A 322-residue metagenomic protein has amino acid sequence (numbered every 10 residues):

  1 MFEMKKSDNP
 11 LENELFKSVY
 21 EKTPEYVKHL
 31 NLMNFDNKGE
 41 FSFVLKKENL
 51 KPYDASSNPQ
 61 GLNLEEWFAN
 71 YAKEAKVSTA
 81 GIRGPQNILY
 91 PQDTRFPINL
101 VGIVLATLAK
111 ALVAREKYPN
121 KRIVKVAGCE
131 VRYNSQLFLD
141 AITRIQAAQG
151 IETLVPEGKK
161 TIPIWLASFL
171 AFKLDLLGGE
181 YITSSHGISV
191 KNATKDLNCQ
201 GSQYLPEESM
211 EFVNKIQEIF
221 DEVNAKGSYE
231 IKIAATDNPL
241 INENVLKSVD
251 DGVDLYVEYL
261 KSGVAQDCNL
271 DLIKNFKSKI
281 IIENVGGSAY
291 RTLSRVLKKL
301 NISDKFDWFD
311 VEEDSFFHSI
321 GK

Functional and structural regions predicted by a protein language model:
E3, S7, E40-P59, I162-Q200: N-terminal glycine-rich phosphate/adenylate-binding segment common to multiple enzyme folds
S7-L45, N63-K76, P85, N192-K322: Gly/Ser/Thr-enriched, mixed-charge loops and adjacent short helices that form phosphate/oxyanion-binding elements
V44-I103: Positively charged, low-complexity intrinsically disordered leader regions
F68-G84, A109, V113, N134-T143: N-terminal glycine-rich anion-binding loops that anchor highly charged ligand groups
R95-A111, N134-S135, P163, V245-Y259: Phosphate/oxyanion-binding active-site loops and adjacent basic polyanion-contact surfaces
T107-E116, S168, V257, K261-N269: Generic structural signal for well-ordered alpha-helical scaffold segments
N120-E130, K279-I282: Short glycine-rich phosphate-binding loop at a beta-alpha junction
V126-K191, R295-K322: N-terminal small/polar loop signature for handling phosphorylated ligands or for N-terminal nucleophile
